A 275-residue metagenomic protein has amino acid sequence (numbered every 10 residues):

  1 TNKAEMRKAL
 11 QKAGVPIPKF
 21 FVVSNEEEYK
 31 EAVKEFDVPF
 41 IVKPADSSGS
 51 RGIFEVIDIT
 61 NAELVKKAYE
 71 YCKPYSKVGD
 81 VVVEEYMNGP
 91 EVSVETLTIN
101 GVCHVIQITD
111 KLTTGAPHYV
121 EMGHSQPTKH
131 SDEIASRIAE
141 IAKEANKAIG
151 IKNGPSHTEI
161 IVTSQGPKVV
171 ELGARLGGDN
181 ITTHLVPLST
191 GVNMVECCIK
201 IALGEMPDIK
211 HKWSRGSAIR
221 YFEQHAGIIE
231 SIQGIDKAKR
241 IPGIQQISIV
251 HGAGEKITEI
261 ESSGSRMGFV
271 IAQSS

Functional and structural regions predicted by a protein language model:
T1-K34, S263-R266: Conserved N-proximal alpha/beta basic substrate-recognition cap immediately N-terminal to, or forming the N-lobe
F36-D37, V162-K168, S262-R266: A short, glycine/Asx- and small/polar-enriched loop/turn that sits immediately N-terminal to a beta-strand
V38-V56: Conserved anion/nucleotide-ligand pocket segment
P44-S47, H118-Y119, G178, I260-R266: Short, flexible turn/loop "capping" segments at secondary-structure junctions
I53-P167, L176: Internal nucleotide-binding/catalytic subdomain
F54, E85, P187, M267-S274: Short, well-ordered beta-strand elements within core beta-sheets of diverse protein domains
S136-T158, S164, G173-E230: Active-site "cap" helix and flanking loop/linker of ATP-utilizing ligase/carboxylase catalytic domains
C197-S275: Peripheral (often C-terminal) accessory segments that flank ATP-dependent C-N-forming ligase machineries
